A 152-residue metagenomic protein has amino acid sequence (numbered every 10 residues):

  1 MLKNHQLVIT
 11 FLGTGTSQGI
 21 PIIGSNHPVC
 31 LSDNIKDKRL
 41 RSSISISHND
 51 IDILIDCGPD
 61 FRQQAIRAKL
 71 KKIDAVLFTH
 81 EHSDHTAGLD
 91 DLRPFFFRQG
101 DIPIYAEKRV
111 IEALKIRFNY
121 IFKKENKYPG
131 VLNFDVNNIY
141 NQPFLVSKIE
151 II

Functional and structural regions predicted by a protein language model:
M1-I152: Binuclear metal-dependent hydrolase catalytic cores
